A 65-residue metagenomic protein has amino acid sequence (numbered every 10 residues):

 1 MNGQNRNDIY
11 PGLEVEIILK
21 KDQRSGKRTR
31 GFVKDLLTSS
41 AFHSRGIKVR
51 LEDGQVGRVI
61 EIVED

Functional and structural regions predicted by a protein language model:
N2-D65: Basic/aromatic-rich interaction segments and small domains that mediate binding to polyanionic partners
